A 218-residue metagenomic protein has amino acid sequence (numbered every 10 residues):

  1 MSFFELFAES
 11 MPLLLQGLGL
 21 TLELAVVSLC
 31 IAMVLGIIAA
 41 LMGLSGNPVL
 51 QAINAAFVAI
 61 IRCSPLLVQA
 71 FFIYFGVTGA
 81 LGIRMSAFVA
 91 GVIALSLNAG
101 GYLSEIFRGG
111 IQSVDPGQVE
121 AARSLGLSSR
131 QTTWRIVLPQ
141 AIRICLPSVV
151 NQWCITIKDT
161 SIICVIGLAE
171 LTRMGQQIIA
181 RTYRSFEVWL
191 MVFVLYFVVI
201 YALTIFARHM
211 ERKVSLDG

Functional and structural regions predicted by a protein language model:
M1-G218: Transmembrane alpha-helices and adjacent helix-loop boundaries
